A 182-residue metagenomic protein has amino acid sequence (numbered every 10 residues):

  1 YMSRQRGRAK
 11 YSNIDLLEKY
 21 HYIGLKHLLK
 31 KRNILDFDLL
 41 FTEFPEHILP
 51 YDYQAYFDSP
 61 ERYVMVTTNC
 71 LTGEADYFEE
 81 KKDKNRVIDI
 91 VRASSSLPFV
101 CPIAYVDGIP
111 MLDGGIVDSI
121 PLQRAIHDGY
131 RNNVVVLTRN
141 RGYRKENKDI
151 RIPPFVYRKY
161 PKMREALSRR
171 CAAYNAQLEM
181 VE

Functional and structural regions predicted by a protein language model:
Y1-H47, E79-A93, L137-I150: Patatin-like phospholipase
M2-S3, Y130-V134, E182: Catalytic domains of lipid- and phosphate-ester/thioester hydrolases
T42, E46, F57, E182: N-terminal short beta-loop-beta anion/metal-coordinating cradle
L49-S59: Short secondary-structure capping/junction motifs at helix and strand boundaries
F57-Y157: Active-site gating loop/helix substructures
N147-A173: Acidic, Ser/Thr-rich peripheral helices and adjacent loops at domain boundaries
N175-E182: C-terminal helical/tail subdomains of lipid-metabolizing enzymes
